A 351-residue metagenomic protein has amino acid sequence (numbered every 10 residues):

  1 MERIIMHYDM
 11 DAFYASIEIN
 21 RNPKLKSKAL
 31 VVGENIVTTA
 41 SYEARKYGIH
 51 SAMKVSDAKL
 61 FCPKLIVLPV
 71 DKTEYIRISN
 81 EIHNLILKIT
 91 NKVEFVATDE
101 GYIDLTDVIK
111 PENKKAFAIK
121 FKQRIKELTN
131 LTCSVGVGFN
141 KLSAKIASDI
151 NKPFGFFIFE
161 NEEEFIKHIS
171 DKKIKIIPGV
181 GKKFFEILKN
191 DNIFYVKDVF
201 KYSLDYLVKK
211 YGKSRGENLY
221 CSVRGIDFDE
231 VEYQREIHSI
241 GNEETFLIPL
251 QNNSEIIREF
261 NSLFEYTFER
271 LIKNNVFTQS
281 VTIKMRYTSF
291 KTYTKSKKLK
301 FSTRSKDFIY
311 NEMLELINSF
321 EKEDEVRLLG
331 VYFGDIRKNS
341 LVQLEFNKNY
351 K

Functional and structural regions predicted by a protein language model:
M1-E217, N339-K351: Gly/Gly-Pro- and Ser/Thr-rich, intrinsically disordered tail segments characteristic of DNA damage-repair and tolerance
H7, K189-L328, D335-Y350: DNA-contacting surface of Y-family translesion DNA polymerases
